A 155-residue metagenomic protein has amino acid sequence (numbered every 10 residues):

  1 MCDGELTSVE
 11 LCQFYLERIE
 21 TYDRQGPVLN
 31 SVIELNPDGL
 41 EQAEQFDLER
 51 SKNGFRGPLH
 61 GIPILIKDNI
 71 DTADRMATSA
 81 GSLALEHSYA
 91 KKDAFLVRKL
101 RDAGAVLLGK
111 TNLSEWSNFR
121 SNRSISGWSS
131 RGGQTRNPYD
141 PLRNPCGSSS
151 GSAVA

Functional and structural regions predicted by a protein language model:
M1-E86, W116-N118: Short, well-ordered alpha-helical
H60-A155: Short glycine/serine-rich loop/turn segments
